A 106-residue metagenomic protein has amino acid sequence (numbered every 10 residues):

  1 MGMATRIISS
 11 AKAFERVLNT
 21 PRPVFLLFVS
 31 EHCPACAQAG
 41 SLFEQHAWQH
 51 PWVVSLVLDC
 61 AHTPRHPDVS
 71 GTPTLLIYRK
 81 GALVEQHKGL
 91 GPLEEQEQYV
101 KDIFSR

Functional and structural regions predicted by a protein language model:
M1-V24, Y99-R106: N-terminal leader/targeting and pre-domain segments
T5-S10, F28, G40, E44-H66: Thiol-based oxidoreductase modules, predominantly thioredoxin-like and allied folds used for disulfide exchange
R16-V17, R65-D68: Short amphipathic alpha-helix with an adjacent loop that forms part of the alpha/beta core around
L27-V29, I77: Structural cue for short, hydrophobic secondary-structure segments
C33-C36: Short cysteine clusters
P67-R79: Structural micro-motif
I77-R106: Non-catalytic, surface beta->alpha helical segment in thiol-disulfide oxidoreductase systems
